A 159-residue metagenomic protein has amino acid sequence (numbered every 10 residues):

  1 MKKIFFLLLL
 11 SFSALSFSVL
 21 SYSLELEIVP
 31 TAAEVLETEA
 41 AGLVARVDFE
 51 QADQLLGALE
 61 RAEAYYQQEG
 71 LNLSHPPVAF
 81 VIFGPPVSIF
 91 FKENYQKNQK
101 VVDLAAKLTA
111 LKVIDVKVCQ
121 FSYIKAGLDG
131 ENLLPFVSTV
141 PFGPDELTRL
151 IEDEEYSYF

Functional and structural regions predicted by a protein language model:
M1-I4: Positively charged n-region of N-terminal signal peptides that target proteins for export
L7-S18: Bacterial N-terminal signal peptides
V19-S23: Signal peptide processing junction and immediate N-terminal pro/mature segment of secreted/exported proteins
E25-P77: N-terminal secretory signal peptides
L43-R46, A79-I82, D115-V118: Structural recognition of the beta-strand scaffold that forms the well-ordered cores of secreted hydrolase catalytic
E50, F83-P86, F121: Solvent-exposed coil/turn segments that connect beta secondary-structure elements in extracytoplasmic/periplasmic
P76-F90: Acidic helix-start/capping segments at beta-turn-to-alpha-helix junctions
F91-F159: A cross-taxonomic marker for long C-terminal extensions/tails that follow the last structured domain
